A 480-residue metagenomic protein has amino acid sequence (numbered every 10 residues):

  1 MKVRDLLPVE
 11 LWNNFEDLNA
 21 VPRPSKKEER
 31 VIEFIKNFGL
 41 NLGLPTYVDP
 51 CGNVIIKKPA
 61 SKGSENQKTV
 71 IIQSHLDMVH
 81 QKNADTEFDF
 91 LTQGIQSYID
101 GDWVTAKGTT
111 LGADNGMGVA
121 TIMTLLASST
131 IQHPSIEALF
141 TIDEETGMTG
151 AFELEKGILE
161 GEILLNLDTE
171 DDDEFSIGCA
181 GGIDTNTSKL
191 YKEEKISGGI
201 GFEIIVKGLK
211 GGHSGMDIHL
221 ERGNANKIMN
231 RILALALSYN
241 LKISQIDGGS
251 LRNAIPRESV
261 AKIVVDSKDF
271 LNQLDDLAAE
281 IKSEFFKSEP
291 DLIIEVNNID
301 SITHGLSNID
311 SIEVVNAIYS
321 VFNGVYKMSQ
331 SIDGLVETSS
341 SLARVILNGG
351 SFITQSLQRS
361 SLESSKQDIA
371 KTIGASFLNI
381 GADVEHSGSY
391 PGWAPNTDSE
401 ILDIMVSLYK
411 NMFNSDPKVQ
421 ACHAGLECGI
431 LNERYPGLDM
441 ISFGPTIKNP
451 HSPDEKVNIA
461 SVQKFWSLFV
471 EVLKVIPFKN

Functional and structural regions predicted by a protein language model:
K2-D102: Acidic/His- and Gly-rich active-site-bordering loop/insert found across diverse amide/peptide-bond hydrolases
P8-L11, Q330, E337-F352, L357 (+1 more regions): Zn-dependent metallopeptidase/amidohydrolase metal-coordination segment
S64-F140, E144-T146, A151-E155, G161-E162 (+4 more regions): Active-site metal-coordination/substrate-binding segment of hydrolases, especially metallo-dependent peptidases
L76-M78, T110, L139-G147, D168-D172 (+3 more regions): Acidic, glycine-rich active-site loops and adjacent beta-strand->loop/helix elements that engage anionic groups
D102-T105, E145, E153-R359: Midchain, well-structured core segments that form catalytic/ion-binding scaffolds
K156-G157, R222-Y239, K268-F270, D310-Y319 (+4 more regions): His/Asp/Glu-rich mid-to-C-terminal helical/loop segments that flank catalytic regions of hydrolases
D217, N224-K227, R231-I246, D383 (+1 more regions): Active-site-adjacent substrate-binding region of metalloamidase/peptidase-like peptide-processing proteins
L335-A424: Substrate-recognition/cap regions that form aromatic- and gly/pro-loop-enriched pockets for small-molecule ligands
